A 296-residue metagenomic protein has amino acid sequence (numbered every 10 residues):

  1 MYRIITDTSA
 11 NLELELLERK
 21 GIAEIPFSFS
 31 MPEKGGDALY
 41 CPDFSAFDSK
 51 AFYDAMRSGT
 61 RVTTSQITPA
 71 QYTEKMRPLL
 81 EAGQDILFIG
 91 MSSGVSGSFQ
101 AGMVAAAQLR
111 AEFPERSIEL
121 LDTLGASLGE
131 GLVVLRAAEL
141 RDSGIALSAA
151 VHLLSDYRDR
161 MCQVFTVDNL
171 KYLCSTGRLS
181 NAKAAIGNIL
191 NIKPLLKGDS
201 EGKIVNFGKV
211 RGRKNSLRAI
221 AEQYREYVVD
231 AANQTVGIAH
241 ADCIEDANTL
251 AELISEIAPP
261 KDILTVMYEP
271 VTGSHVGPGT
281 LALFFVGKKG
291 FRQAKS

Functional and structural regions predicted by a protein language model:
R3, S9-L17, I22-G35, S98 (+4 more regions): Mixed-charge interfacial surface used for oligomerization/domain docking and macromolecular partner engagement
R3-Q71: N-terminal glycine-rich anion-binding loop in soluble enzyme alpha/beta folds
D54-R61, E81, D142, D159 (+1 more regions): Generic surface-pattern signal
R57-V95, Q100, V104-A105, V151: Glycine-rich phosphate- or other oxyanion-binding loops that anchor nucleotides, phosphorylated ligands
G90-S92, L121-L124: Short beta-strand->loop
